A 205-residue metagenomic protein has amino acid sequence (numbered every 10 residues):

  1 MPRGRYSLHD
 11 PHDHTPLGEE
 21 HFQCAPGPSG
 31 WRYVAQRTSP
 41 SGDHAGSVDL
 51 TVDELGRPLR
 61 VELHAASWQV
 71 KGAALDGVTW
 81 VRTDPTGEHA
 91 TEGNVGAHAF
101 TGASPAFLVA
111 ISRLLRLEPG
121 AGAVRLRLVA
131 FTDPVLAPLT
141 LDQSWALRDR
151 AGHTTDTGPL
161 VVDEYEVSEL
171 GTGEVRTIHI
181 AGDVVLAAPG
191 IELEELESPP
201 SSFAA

Functional and structural regions predicted by a protein language model:
M1-E19, P26, G72-E166, L170: Solvent-exposed helix/loop surface patches that form functional interfaces
M1-L55, R60: Short N-terminal edge-element motif at the start of the domain
G18-F22, G46-V48, W68-G72, E174-R176 (+1 more regions): A structural detector for short beta-strand units
A25-W31, T51-P58, A74-G77, I178-A187 (+1 more regions): Short, solvent-exposed coil/turn segments at beta-strand boundaries
Q36-T38, E62-A66, T83-P85, E169-G171 (+1 more regions): Beta-turn initiation residues at beta-strand->coil junctions
S41-E88: Hydrophobic/aromatic-rich structural module bridging two neighboring secondary-structure elements via a short loop
L55-R60, V81-R82, A97-F107, V184-A188 (+1 more regions): Short, surface-exposed linear segments at secondary-structure transitions and domain or protein termini
E166-A205: C-terminal structured interaction module
